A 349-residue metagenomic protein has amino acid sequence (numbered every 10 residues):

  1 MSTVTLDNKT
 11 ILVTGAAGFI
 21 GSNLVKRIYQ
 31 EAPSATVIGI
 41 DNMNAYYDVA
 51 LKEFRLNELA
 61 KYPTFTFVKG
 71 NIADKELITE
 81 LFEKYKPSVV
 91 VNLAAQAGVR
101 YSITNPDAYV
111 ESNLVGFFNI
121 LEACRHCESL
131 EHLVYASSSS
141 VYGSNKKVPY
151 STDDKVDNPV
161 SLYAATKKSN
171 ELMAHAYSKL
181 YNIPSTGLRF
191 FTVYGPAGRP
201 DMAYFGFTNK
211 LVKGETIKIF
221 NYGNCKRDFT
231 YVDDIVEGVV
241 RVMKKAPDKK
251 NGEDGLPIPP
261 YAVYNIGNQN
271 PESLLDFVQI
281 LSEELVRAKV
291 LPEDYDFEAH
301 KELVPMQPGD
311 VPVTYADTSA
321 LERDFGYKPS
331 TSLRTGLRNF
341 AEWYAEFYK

Functional and structural regions predicted by a protein language model:
M1-V193, E272, Q279-I280, V313: N-terminal Rossmann-like NAD(P)+-binding domain of SDR-like oxidoreductases, especially those catalyzing
E31, L211-K349: C-terminal substrate-binding subdomain of Rossmann-fold SDR/epimerase-dehydratase oxidoreductases
Y46, K84, Q96, A197 (+2 more regions): Residues at alpha-helix boundaries and the short loops/turns that link adjacent helices
L77, A108, V115, K155 (+5 more regions): Residue-level recognition of oxygen-bearing side chains
V148-P149, P200-T208: A glycine/serine/threonine-rich, flexible loop-to-helix segment that serves as the NAD(P) cofactor-binding "lid"
P159-T166, F190, P196, P200-Y204 (+1 more regions): The catalytic Tyr-centered alpha-helix of NAD(P)H-dependent dehydrogenases
L180-P184, P200-D201, A246: Short coil/turn segments at alpha/beta junctions that flank glycine-rich nucleotide-binding fingerprints
